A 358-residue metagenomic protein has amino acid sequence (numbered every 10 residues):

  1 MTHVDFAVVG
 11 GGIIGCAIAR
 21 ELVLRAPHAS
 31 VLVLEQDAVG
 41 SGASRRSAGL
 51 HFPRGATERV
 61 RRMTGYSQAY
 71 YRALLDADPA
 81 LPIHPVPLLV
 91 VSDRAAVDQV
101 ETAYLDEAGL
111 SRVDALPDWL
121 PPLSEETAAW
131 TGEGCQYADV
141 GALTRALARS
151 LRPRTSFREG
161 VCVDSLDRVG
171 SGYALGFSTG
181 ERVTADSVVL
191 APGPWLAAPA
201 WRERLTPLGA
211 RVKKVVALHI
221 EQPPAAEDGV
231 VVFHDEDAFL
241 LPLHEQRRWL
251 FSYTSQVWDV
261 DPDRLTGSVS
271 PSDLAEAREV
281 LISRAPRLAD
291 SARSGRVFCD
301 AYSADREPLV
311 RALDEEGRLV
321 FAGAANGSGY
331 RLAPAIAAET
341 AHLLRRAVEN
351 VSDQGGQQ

Functional and structural regions predicted by a protein language model:
M1-I14, L32: Beta1/beta-strand and adjacent pyrophosphate-binding region of the FAD-binding site in flavoprotein oxidoreductases
A7-V9, L34, R182-L196, A337: Short hydrophobic core segments
E21-L24, G49-H51, L81-I83, P192-E315: Active-site substrate-recognition segment that forms the wall of the catalytic cavity or substrate channel
V23-S44: Glycine-rich FAD pyrophosphate-binding loop
A48-A128, D237-F239: Dinucleotide-binding Rossmann-like beta1-alpha1 core, especially the glycine-rich loop that anchors the ADP
A80-V90, D114-S150, S165, V260 (+2 more regions): Helix-loop-beta segment of a Rossmann-like dinucleotide-binding subdomain
S156-Y173: A conserved short coil-to-beta-strand element within the FAD-binding core of flavoproteins
A285-Q358: C-terminal catalytic lobe of FAD-dependent flavoproteins
